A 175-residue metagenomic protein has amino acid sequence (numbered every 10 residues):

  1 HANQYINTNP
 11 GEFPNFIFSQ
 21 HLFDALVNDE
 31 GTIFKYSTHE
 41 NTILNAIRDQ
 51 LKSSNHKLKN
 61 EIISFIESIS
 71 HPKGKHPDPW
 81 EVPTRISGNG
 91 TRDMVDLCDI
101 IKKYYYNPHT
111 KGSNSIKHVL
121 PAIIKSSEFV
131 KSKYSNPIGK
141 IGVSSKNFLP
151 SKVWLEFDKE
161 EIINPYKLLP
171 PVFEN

Functional and structural regions predicted by a protein language model:
H1-N175: DEDD superfamily 3′-5′ metal-dependent exonuclease/proofreading module
